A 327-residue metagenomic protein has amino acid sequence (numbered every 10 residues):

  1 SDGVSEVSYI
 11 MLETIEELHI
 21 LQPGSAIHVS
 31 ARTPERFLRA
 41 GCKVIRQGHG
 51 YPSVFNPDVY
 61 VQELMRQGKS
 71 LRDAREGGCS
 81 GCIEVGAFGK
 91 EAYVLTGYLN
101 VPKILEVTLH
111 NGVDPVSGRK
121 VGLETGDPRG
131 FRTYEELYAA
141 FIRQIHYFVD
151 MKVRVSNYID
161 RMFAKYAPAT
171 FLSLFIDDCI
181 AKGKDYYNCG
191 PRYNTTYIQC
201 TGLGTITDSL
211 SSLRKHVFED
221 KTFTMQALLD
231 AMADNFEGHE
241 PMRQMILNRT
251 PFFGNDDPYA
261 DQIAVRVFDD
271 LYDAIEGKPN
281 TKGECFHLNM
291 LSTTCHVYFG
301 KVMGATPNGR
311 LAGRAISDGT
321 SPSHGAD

Functional and structural regions predicted by a protein language model:
S1-T205, S211-D327: Conserved catalytic cores of very large enzyme subunits
